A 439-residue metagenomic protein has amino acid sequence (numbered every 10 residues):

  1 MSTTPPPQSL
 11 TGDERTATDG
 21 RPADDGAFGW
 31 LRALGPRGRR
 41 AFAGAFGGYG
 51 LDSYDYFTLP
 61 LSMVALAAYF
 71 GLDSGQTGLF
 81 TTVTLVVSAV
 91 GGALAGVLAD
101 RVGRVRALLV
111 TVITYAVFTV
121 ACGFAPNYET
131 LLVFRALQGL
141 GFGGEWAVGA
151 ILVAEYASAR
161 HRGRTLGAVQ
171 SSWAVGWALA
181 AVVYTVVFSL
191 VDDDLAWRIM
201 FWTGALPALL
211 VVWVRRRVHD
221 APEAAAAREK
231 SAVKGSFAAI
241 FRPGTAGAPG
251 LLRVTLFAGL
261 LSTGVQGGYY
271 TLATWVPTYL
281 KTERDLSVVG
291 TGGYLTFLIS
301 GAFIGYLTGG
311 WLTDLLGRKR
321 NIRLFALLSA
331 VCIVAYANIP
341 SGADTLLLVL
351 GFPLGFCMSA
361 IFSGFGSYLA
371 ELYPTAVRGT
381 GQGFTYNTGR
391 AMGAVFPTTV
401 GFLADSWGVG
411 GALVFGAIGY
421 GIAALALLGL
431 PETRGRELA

Functional and structural regions predicted by a protein language model:
S2-Y54: Cytosolic juxtamembrane N-terminal segment immediately preceding the first transmembrane helix of multi-pass
P60, P249-F303: Extracytoplasmic gate region of multi-pass secondary transporters
G71, G103, F124-T130, G317 (+1 more regions): Helix-breaking motifs and short loop linkers at transmembrane-helix boundaries and internal kinks in secondary membrane
T82-A95, T296-T308: Central cavity-lining transmembrane alpha-helices of secondary-active solute carriers, predominantly the Major
V90-P126: Conserved MFS/SLC helix-loop-helix module at the cytosolic interface between two early adjacent transmembrane helices
R101-T111, L315-A326: Cytoplasmic membrane-interface "Motif A"-like loop-to-helix N-cap segments of 12-TM Major Facilitator Superfamily
I113-P126, L327-S341: C-terminal ends and interior cores of transmembrane alpha-helices in multi-pass membrane transporters/permeases
V169-R216: Helix-loop-helix hairpin linking two adjacent transmembrane segments in secondary transporters
